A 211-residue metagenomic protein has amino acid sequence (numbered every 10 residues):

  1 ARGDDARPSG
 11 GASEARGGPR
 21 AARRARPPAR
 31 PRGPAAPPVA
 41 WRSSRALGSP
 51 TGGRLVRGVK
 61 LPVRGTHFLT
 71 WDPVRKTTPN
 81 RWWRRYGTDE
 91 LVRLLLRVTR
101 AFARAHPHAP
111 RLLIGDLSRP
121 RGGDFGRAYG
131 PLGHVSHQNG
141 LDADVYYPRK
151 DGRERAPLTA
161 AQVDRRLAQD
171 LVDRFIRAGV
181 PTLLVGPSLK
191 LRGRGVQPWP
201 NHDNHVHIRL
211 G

Functional and structural regions predicted by a protein language model:
A1-R57: N-terminal secretory targeting signals
P37-L47, L94-G133, P181-Q197: Extended, low-complexity, intrinsically disordered C-terminal regulatory tails of eukaryotic serine/threonine kinases
R42-V59, L132-K150: Substrate-binding cleft of extracellular glycoside hydrolase catalytic domains
A46-G115, R121, D170, R174: Active-site acidic/histidine clusters and adjacent loop/turn architecture that either coordinate catalytic ions
H108-P110, N139-A143, H202-V206: Envelope-exposed proteins and targeting segments
L117-R119, P148-K150, G211: Solvent-exposed coil/turn segments that connect beta secondary-structure elements in extracytoplasmic/periplasmic
F125, V135-V163, L167: Mid-length scaffold segments of soluble, non-membrane domains
R153-G211: Catalytic cores and adjacent binding grooves of peptidoglycan-active enzymes
